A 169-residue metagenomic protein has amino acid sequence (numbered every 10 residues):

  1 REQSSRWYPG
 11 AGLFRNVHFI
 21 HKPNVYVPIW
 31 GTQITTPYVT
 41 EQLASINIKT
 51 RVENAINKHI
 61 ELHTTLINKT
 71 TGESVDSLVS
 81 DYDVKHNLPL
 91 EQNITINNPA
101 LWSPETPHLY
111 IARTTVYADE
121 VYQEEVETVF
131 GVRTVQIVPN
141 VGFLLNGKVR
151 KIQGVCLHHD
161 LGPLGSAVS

Functional and structural regions predicted by a protein language model:
R1-S169: Secreted/periplasmic carbohydrate-active enzymes, especially glycoside hydrolases
